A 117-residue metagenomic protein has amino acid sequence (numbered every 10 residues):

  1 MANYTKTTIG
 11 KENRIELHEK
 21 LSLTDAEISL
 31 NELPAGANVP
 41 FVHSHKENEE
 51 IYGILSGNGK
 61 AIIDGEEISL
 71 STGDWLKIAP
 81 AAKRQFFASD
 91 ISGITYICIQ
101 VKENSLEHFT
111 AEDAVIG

Functional and structural regions predicted by a protein language model:
M1-A26, F41, E107-G117: A short, N-terminal "cap"/entry segment at the start of jelly-roll beta-barrel domains of the cupin/DSBH fold
S22, E47, I91-S92: Short strand-connecting beta-turns/loops that link adjacent beta-strands
T24, I62-E66: Short strand-coil-strand connectors
T24, P34-N38, N58, K102-S105: Short, charged/polar surface micro-motifs in flexible loops or helix N-caps
E32-L33, S44-I62: Short, conserved beta-strand element in jelly-roll/cupin
N38-V39, K60, L76, P80-F86: Histidine-centered metal-chelating micro-motifs
G65-P80: Short acidic-glycine-tyrosine-enriched beta hairpin
P80-L106: Ligand-binding loop in jelly-roll beta-barrel domains
